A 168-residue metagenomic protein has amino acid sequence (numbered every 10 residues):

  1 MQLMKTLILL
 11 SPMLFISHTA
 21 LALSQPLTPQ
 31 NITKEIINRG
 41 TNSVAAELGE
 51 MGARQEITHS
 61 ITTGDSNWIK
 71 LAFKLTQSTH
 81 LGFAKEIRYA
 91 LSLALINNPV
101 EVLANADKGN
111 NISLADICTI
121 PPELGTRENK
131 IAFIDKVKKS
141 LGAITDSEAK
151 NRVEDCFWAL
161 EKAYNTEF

Functional and structural regions predicted by a protein language model:
M1-I8: Bacterial N-terminal signal peptides that target proteins for export
L9-M13: Hydrophobic helical h-region of N-terminal Sec-dependent signal peptides in bacterial secretory/periplasmic proteins
I16-T19: N-terminal signal peptide c-region/cleavage motif recognized by signal peptidases
L23-L81, T145: N-terminal secretory signal peptides
S66-I69, L81-F168: Extended alpha-helical scaffolding segments
